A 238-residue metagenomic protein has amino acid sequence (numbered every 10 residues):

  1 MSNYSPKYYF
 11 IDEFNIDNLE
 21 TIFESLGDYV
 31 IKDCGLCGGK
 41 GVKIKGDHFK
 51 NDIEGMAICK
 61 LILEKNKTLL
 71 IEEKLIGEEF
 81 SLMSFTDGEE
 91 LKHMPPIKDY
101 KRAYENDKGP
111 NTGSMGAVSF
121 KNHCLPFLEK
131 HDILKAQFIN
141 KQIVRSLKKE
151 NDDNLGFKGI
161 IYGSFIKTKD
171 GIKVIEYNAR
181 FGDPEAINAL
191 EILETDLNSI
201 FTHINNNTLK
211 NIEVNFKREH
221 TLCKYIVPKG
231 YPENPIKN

Functional and structural regions predicted by a protein language model:
M1-G41: A conserved helix-loop-beta module that forms one wall/lid of the active-site cleft in ATP-utilizing catalytic domains
N3, G27-D28, K67, F80 (+2 more regions): Generic structural signal for secondary-structure transition and capping sites
F14-N15, T21-E24, L63-N66, D152-L155 (+2 more regions): Short, glycine- and charge-enriched coil/turn segments that flank and shape catalytic ligand pockets
L26, D170, T221: Conserved catalytic motifs of the protein kinase core domain
I31-C34, E72-K74, G156, V214-N215: Short beta-strand
K40-P184: Internal nucleotide-binding/catalytic subdomain
K135-Y162, N178-N238: Active-site "cap" helix and flanking loop/linker of ATP-utilizing ligase/carboxylase catalytic domains
